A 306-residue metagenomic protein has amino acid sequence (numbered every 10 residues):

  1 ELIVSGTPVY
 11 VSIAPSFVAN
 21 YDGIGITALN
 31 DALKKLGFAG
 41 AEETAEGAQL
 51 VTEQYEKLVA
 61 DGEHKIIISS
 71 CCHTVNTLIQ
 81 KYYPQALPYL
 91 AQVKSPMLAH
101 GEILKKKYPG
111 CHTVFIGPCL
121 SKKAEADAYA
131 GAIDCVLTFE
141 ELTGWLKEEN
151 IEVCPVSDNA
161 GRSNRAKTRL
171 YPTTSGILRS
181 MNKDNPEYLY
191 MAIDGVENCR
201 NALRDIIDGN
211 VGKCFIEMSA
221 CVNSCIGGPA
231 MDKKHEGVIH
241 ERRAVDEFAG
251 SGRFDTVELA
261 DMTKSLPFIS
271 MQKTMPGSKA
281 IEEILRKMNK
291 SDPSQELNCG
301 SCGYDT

Functional and structural regions predicted by a protein language model:
L2-D305: Iron-sulfur-associated redox domains of electron-transfer enzymes in respiratory and anaerobic energy metabolism
